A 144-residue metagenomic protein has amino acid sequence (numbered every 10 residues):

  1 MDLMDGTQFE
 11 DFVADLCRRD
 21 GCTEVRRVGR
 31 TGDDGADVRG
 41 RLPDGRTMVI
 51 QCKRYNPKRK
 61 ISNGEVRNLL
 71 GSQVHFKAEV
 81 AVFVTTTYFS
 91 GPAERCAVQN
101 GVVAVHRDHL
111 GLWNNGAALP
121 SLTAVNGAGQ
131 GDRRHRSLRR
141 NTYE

Functional and structural regions predicted by a protein language model:
M1-D34, R39-E144: Mixed-charge (Asp/Glu-Lys/Arg
